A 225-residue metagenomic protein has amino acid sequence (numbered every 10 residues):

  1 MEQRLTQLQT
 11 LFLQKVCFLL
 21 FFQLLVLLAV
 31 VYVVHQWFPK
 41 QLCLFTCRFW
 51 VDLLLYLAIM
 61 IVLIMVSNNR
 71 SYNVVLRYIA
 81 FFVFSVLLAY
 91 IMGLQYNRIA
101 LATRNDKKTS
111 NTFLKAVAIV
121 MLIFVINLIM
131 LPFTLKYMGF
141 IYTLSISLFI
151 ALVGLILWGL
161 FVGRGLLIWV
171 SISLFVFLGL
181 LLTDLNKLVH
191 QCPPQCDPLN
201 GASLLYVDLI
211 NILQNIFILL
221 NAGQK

Functional and structural regions predicted by a protein language model:
M1-K225: A hydrophobic alpha-helical transmembrane-helix feature that marks the membrane cores and membrane-interface segments
